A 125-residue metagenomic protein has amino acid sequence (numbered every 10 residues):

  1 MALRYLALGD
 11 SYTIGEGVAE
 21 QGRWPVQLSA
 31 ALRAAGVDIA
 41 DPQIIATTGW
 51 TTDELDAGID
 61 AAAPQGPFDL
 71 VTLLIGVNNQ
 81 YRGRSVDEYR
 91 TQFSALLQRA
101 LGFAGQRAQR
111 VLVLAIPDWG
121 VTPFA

Functional and structural regions predicted by a protein language model:
M1-T48, G58-G66: Serine-esterase "nucleophile elbow" of acetyl-processing enzymes
I14, T51, G120: Flexible, glycine-rich phosphate/dinucleotide-binding loops and adjacent beta-alpha linkers at cofactor/substrate
E16-G17, D53, R82: Short N-terminal helix/helix-N-cap motif within the alpha/beta-hydrolase-1
D38, A57-A125: Alpha-helical cap/lid subdomain in secreted, periplasmic, or secretory-pathway luminal O-acyl-processing enzymes
A46-T47, T52-E54, G76: Subtilisin-like peptidase catalytic core
